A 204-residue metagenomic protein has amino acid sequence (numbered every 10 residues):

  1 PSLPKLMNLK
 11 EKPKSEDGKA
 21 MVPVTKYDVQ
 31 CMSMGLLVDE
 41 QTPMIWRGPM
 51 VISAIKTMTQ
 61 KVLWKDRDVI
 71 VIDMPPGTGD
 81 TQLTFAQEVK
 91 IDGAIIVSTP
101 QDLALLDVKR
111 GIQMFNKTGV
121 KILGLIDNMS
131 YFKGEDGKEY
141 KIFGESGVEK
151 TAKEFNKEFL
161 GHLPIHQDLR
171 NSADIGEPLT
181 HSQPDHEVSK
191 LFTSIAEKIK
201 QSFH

Functional and structural regions predicted by a protein language model:
P1-Q41, I52, T59: Phosphate-binding loop that captures ATP/GTP phosphates
P4-N8, T42-M44, L83, D136-G137 (+1 more regions): Short acidic, glycine/serine/threonine-rich loops at helix termini
M32, I55, M74, Q87 (+2 more regions): Glycine-rich phosphate-binding loops of nucleotide-dependent enzymes
L36-F85: Phosphate-binding/switch loop-helix module in NTP-utilizing enzymes
K61, D68-V69, P75-S172: Conserved catalytic-core segment of NTP-binding enzymes
I175-H186: C-terminal boundary of histidine-terminating zinc-finger modules
D185-A196: Short, amphipathic alpha-helical "lid/cap" segments that border enzyme active or binding sites
A196-H204: Short, hydrophobic alpha-helical segments
